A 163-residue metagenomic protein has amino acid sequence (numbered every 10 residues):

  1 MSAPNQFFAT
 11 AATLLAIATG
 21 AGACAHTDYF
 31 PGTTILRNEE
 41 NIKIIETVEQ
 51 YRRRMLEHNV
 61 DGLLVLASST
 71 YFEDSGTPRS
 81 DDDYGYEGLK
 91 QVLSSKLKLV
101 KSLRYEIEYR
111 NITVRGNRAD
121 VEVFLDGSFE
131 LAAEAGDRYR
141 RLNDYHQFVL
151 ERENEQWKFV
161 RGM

Functional and structural regions predicted by a protein language model:
M1-C24: Sec-dependent bacterial lipoprotein signal peptides
C24-E57, V65: Short, low-complexity N-terminal intrinsically disordered segments enriched in polar/charged residues
A25-T33, D120-E122, R138-M163: Short beta-strand edge/turn micro-motifs at domain boundaries
E39, K43-E46, Q50, G62 (+5 more regions): Extracytoplasmic/secreted proteins, especially bacterial periplasmic and envelope-associated proteins
Y51, L63, Y71, L89 (+2 more regions): Hydrophobic pocket/interface hotspot
E57-D74: Short, well-ordered alpha-helical segments enriched in acidic and aromatic residues
F72-D83: A short gly/proline-enriched turn/hairpin at secondary-structure junctions
K90-A135: Surface-exposed, charged secondary-structure patches
